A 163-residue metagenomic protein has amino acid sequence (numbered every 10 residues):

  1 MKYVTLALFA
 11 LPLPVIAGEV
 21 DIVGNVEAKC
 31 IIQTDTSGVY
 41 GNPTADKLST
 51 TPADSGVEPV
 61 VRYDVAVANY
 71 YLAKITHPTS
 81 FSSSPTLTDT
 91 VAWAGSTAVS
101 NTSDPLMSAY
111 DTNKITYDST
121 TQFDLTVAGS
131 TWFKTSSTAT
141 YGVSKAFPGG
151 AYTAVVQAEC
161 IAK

Functional and structural regions predicted by a protein language model:
M1, T112-N113, F133: Generic cytosolic/nucleocytoplasmic N-terminal low-complexity/intrinsically disordered segments
M1-A17: Gram-negative bacterial Sec-dependent N-terminal signal peptides
A17-A92, F123-K163: N-terminal small/polar-rich segments of proteins
A45, A98-Y110: Short, charged, low-hydrophobicity "junction" segments
L87-S103: Short, surface-exposed beta-strand/strand-loop-strand elements in extracellular ectodomains
P105-V127: Extended, solvent-exposed segments with strong compositional bias
